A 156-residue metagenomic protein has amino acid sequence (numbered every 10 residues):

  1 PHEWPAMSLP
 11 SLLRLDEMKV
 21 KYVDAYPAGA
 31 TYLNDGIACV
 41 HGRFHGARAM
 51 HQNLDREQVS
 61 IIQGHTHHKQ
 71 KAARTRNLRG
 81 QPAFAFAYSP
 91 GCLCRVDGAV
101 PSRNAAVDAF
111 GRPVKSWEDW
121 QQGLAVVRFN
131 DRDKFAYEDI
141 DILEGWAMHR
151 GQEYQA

Functional and structural regions predicted by a protein language model:
P1-Y26: Active-site neighborhood of divalent metal-dependent phosphoester bond hydrolases
Y26-A28, Q121-Q122, D141-E144: A short, compositionally biased
Y32-L33, M148: A general beta-strand register signal
L33-I140: Conserved beta-sheet core of the metallophosphoesterase superfamily
A136-Q155: Polar, enzyme-active/binding microenvironments
